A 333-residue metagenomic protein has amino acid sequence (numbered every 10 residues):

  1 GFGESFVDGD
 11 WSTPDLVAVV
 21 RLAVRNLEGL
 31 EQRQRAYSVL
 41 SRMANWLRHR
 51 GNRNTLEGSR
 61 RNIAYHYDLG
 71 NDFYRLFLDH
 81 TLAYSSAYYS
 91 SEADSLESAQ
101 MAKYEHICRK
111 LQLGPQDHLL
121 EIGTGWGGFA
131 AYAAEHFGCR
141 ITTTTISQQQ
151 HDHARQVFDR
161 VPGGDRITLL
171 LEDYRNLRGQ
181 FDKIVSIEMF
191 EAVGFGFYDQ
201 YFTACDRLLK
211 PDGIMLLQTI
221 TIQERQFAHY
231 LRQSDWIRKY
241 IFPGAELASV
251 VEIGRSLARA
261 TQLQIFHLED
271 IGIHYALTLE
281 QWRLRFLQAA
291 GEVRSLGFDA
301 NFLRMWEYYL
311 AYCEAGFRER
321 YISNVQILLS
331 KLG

Functional and structural regions predicted by a protein language model:
G1-L78: N-terminal auxiliary segments of SAM/dcSAM-dependent transferases
P115-G125: Conserved class I S-adenosyl-L-methionine
W126-F137: Conserved SAM-binding loop of SAM-dependent methyltransferases across substrates and taxa, primarily the Class I
A154-R155: Conserved SAM-binding loop
R175-V185: A short acidic, Gly/Pro-enriched loop at the edge of an enzyme's catalytic core that lines a small-molecule cofactor
D199-P211: A short glycine-rich, Lys/Arg-flanked "PGG" loop and its adjoining helix->strand segment in the class I
D212-I220: Conserved beta-strand signature within the Rossmann-like core of class I S-adenosyl-L-methionine
T221-G333: Substrate-binding/catalytic lobe of Class I Rossmann-like enzymes that use SAM or dcSAM, i.e., the mid-to-C-terminal
